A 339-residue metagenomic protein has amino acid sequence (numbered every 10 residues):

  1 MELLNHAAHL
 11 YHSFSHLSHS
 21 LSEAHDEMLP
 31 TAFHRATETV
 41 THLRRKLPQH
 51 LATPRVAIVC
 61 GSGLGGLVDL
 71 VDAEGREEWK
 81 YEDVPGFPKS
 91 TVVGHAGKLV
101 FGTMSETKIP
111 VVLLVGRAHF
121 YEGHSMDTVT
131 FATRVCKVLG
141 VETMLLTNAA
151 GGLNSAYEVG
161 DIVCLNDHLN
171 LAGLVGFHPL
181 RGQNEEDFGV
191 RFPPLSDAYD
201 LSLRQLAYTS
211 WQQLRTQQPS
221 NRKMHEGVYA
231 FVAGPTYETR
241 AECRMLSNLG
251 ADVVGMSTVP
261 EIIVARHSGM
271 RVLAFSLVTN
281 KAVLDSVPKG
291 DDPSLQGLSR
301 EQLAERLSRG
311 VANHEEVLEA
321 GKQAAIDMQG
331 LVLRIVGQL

Functional and structural regions predicted by a protein language model:
E2-L195: Metabolite-binding pocket within alpha/beta catalytic cores that recognizes anionic/polar moieties
H42, K46, S202, L206-Q218 (+1 more regions): Generic non-transmembrane alpha-helical segments
A52-P54, T216-E226, V317-G321, A325 (+1 more regions): Flexible, glycine/charged-enriched surface loops at secondary-structure junctions
P54-A57, I109-L113, E142-L145, D161-V163 (+5 more regions): Structural motif
C60-G63, G151, H168-L169, E226-G234 (+2 more regions): Glycine-rich beta-alpha junction loops
P194-M245: Active-site rim beta-loop-alpha module in soluble metabolic enzymes
T236-G297: A C-terminal functional module that forms or caps the active site or interfaces directly with catalytic machinery
A282-L339: His/Asp/Glu-rich mid-to-C-terminal helical/loop segments that flank catalytic regions of hydrolases
